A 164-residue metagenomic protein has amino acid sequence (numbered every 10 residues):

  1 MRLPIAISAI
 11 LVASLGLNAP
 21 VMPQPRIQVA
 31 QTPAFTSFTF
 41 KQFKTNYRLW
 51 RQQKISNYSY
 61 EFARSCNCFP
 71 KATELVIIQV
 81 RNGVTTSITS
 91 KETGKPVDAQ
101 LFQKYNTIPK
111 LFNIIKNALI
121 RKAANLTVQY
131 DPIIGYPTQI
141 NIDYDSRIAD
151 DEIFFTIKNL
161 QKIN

Functional and structural regions predicted by a protein language model:
M1-I5: Positively charged n-region of N-terminal signal peptides that target proteins for export
S8-G16: Bacterial N-terminal signal peptides
P23-R51, I108, I133-N164: Short, well-ordered, aromatic-rich surface patches in folded extracellular/luminal domains
Q52-R64: A short, Trp-centered hydrophobic/proline-enriched beta-strand micro-motif
E61-R81: Short, surface-exposed binding/anchoring microloops in extracellular/periplasmic proteins
K71-L75, A123, D150-F154: Short, surface-exposed coil-to-beta transition loops
Q79-T86, D131-I134: A short, structured loop/turn motif at beta-sheet edges
V84-A123: A short-motif feature that recognizes glycine-rich, charge-decorated loops that bind or process nucleotide phosphates
